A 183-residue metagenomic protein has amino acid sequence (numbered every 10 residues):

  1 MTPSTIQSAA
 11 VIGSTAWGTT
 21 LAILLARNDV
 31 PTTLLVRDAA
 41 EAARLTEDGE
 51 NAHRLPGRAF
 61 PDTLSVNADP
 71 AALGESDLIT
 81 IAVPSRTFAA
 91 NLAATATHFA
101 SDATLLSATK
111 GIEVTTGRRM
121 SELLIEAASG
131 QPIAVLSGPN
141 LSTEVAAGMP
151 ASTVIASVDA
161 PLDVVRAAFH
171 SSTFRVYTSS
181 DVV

Functional and structural regions predicted by a protein language model:
M1-R58, S65-A68, A94: NAD(P)+-binding Rossmann beta1-loop-alpha1 motif at the extreme N-terminus of oxidoreductases
V30, S129, F174: Short phosphate-binding/catalytic loops that engage adenosine nucleotides
F60, V66-P150, L162-A167: Rossmann-like NAD(P)(H) cofactor-binding subdomain of soluble oxidoreductases
T80, T153, S179: N-terminal loops that bind phosphate or other acidic moieties and the adjacent beta-alpha structural core
P139-A146, S172-V183: Conserved Rossmann-fold dehydrogenase catalytic segment
M149, I155-S157: Internal gly/pro-rich beta-alpha loop/helix module that stabilizes soluble enzyme cofactors or their anionic handles
